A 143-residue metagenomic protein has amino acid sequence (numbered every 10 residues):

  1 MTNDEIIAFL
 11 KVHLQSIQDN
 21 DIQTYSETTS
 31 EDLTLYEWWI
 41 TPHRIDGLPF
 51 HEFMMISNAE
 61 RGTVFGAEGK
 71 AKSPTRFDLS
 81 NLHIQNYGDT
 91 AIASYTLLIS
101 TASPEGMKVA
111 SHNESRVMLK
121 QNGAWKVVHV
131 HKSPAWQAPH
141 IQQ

Functional and structural regions predicted by a protein language model:
T2-D21, T28: Short, aromatic-enriched amphipathic alpha-helices that serve as compact interaction elements
N3, I22-Y87: A solvent-exposed, acidic/Ser-Thr-rich amphipathic alpha-helical stretch
H13, E52-F53, L79-I84, L97-I99 (+1 more regions): Hydrophobic/aromatic beta-strand elements that line small-molecule binding cavities or substrate pockets in beta-rich
H13, Y25, L33, A93 (+1 more regions): Hydrophobic pocket/interface hotspot
T29, L97-I99, H131-P134: Short beta-strand segments enriched in hydrophobic/aromatic residues within well-folded beta-rich domains
T75-F77, G88-I99: A short hydrophobic beta-strand element
I92, V109-I141: Short beta-strand edge/turn micro-motifs at domain boundaries
S100-K108: Short, cysteine-centered beta-strand-loop-beta hairpins and adjacent loop/turn segments enriched in charged/polar
